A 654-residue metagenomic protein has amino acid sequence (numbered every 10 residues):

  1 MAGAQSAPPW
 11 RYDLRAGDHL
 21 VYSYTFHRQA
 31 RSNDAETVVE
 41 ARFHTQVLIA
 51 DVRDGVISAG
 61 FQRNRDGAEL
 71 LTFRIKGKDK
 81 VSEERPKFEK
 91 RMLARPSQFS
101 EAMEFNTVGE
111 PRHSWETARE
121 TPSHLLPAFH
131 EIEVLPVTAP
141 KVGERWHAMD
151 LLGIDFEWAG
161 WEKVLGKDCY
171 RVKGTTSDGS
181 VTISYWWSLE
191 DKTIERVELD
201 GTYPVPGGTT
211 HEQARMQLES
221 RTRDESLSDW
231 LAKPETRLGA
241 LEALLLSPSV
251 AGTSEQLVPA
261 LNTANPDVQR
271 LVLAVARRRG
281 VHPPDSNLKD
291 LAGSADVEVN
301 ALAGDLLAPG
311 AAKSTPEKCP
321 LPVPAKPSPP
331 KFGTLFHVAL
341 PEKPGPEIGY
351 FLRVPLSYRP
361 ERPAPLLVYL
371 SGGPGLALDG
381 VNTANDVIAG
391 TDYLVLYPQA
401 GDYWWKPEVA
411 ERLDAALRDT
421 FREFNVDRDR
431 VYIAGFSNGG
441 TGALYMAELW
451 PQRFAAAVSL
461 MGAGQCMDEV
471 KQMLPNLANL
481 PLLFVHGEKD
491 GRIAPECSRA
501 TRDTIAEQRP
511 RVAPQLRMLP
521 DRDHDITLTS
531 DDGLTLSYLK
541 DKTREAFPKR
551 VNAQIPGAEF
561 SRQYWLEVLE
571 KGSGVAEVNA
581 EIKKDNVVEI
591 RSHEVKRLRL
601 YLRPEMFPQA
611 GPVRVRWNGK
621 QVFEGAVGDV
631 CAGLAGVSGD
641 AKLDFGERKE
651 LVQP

Functional and structural regions predicted by a protein language model:
S6-T107, H113-S114, T121-E235, G239-L246 (+1 more regions): Acidic, serine/threonine-rich low-complexity disordered tracts
S226-L231, V250-N262, V281-G293, A312-P316: Amphipathic alpha-helical scaffolding segments comprising HEAT/armadillo-like alpha-solenoid repeats
A301-A364, C631-D640: A domain-start/cap signature at the N-terminus of enzymes
P316-V323, P327, G345-E347, E507-P654: Alpha/beta-hydrolase-fold serine-hydrolase catalytic core, especially in secreted/extracellular enzymes
L356-R362, W405-S437, E448-F454: Gly/Ser-rich "nucleophile elbow"/oxyanion-hole loop immediately N-terminal to the catalytic nucleophile in hydrolases
Y358-K406, C466: Short substrate-entry loop that stabilizes the transition state in hydrolases
G375, G380, D429-N476: Primarily recognizes the serine-hydrolase "nucleophile elbow" in alpha/beta-hydrolase and SGNH/GDSL folds
L477, L483-H486, D490: Short beta-strand/loop motif that positions the catalytic acidic residue of the alpha/beta-hydrolase fold
